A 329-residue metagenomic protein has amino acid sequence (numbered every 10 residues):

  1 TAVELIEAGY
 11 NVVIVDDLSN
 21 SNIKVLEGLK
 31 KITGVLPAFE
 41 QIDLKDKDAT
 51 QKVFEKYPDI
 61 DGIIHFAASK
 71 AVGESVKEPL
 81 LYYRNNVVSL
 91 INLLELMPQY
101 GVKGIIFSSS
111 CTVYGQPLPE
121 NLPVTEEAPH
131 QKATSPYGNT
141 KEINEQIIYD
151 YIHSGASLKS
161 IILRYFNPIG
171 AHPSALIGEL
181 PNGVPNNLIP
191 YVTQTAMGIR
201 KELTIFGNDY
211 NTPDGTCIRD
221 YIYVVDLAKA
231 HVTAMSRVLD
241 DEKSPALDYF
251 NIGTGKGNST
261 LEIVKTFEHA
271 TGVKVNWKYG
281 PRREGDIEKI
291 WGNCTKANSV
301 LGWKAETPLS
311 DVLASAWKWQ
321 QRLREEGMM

Functional and structural regions predicted by a protein language model:
T1-A171: N-terminal Rossmann-like NAD(P)+-binding domain of SDR-like oxidoreductases, especially those catalyzing
K77, N85, Q131, G155 (+5 more regions): A generic fold-level signal
K77, P119, E127-P129, E142 (+5 more regions): Short capping/connector residues at structural and topological boundaries
Y83, A133-E142, G178-N186, P190 (+1 more regions): Short-chain dehydrogenase/reductase
P119-N121, S174-A175, D240-S244: Short helix-coil transition/hinge motifs at the ends and kinks of transmembrane helices, capturing the brief
G170-H172, D209-Y210: Short, basic/glycine-rich phosphate-binding loops at helix/coil junctions that contact nucleotide phosphates
H172-P185, V192-T195, K201: Hydrophobic, Gly/Ser/Ala-rich alpha-helical and linker tracts in large acyl-processing enzymes of secondary/lipid
I189-M329: C-terminal substrate-binding subdomain of Rossmann-fold SDR/epimerase-dehydratase oxidoreductases
